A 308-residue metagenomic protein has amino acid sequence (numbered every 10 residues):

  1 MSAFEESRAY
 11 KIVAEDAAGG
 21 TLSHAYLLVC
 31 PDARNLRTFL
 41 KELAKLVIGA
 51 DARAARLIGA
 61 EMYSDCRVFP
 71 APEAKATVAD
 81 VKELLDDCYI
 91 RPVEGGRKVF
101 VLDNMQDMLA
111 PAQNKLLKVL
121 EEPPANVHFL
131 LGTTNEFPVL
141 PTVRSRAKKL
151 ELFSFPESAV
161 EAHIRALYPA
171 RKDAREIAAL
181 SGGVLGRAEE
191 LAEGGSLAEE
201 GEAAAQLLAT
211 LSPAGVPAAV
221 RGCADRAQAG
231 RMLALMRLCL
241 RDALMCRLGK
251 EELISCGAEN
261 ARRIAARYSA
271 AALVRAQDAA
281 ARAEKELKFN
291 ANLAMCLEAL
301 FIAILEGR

Functional and structural regions predicted by a protein language model:
M1-I58, A125-N126, T134-R308: Charged, glycine-rich active-site and insertion segments that engage polyanionic ligands
K11-A17, V78-V99, Q106-D107, P111-K118: Conserved alpha-helical scaffold flanking the Walker A/P-loop in AAA+ ATPase domains
V29-P31, V68-E73: A short hydrophobic beta-strand->loop->alpha-helix junction that borders the nucleotide-binding pocket of P-loop NTPases
A52-P70: Conserved catalytic segments around the Walker B and adjacent sensor/switch elements of P-loop NTPase domains
P72-V78, M105, K149: Flexible beta-alpha connector loops of hexameric P-loop NTPases
G95-V99, P124-L130: Loop/turn-to-beta-strand initiation segments
F100, N104, M108, A112-K115 (+3 more regions): Helical "lid/switch" subdomain of P-loop NTPase nucleotide-binding domains
L120-E122: Substrate-engagement module of ASCE P-loop NTPases
